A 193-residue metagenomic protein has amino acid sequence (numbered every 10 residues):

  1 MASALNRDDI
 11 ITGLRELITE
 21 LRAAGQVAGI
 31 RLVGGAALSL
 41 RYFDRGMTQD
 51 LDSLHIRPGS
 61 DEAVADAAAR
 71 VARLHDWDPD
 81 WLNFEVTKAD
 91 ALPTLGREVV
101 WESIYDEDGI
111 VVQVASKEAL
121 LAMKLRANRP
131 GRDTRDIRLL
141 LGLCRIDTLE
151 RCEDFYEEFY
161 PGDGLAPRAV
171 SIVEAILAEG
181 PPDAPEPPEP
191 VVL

Functional and structural regions predicted by a protein language model:
M1-L193: Compositionally biased terminal segments of proteins
